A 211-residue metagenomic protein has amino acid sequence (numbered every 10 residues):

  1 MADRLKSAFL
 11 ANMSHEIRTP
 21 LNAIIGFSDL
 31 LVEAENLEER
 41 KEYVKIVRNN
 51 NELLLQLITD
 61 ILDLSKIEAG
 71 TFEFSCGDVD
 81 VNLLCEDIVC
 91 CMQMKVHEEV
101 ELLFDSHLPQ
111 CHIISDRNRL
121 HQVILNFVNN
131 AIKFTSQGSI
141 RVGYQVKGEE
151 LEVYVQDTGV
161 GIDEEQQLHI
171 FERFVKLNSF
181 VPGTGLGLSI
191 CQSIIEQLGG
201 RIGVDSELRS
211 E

Functional and structural regions predicted by a protein language model:
M1-E33: Primarily the dimerization/phosphotransfer
G26, I162-F174: Short conserved segment of the HATPase_c
N49-L54: Short alpha-helical segment of the dimerization/phosphotransfer core of two-component systems
S65-C76: Helix-loop junction within the histidine kinase core
S75-D80, E99-C111: Conserved catalytic submotifs in the C-terminal HATPase_c
G187, C191: Short alpha-helical Gxxx[C/S/T] motif in the catalytic ATP-binding
